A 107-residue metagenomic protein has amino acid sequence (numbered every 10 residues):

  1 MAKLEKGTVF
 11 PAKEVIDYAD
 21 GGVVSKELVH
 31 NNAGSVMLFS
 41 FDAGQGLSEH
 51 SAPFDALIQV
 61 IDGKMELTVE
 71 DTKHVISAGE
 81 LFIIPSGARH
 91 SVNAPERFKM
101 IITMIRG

Functional and structural regions predicted by a protein language model:
M1-A33, T68: A short, N-terminal "cap"/entry segment at the start of jelly-roll beta-barrel domains of the cupin/DSBH fold
G22, S35-A52: Conserved short histidine dyad/triad with adjacent acidic residue
A33-G34, A43-Q45, K64, G107: Short, charged/polar surface micro-motifs in flexible loops or helix N-caps
S35, K64-E66, K73, R89 (+1 more regions): Structural motif
S40-D42, P53-E66: Short, conserved beta-strand element in jelly-roll/cupin
I61-D62, S77-A78, E96: A cytosolic small-molecule/anion-sensing beta-strand core signal
D71-S86: Short acidic-glycine-tyrosine-enriched beta hairpin
S86-G107: Ligand-binding loop in jelly-roll beta-barrel domains
